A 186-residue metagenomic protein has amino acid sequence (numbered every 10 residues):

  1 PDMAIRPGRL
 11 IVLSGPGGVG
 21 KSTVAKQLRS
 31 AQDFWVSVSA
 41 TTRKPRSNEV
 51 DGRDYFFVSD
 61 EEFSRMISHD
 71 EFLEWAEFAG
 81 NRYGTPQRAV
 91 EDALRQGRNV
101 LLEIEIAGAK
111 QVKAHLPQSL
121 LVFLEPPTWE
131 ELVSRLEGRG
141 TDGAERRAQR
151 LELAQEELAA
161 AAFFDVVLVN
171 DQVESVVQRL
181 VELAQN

Functional and structural regions predicted by a protein language model:
P1-L10: Extreme N-terminal, non-catalytic leader segments that precede Walker-type/kinase nucleotide-binding cores
A4, S134, G138-D142, E156-N186: NTP-dependent small-molecule kinase module
S14-P16: P-loop (Walker A) phosphate-binding loop of NTP-binding proteins
V19: ATP-binding Walker
S22: Walker A/P-loop
R29-S39: Post-Walker A helix-loop "phosphate-sensing" segment adjacent to the P-loop in P-loop NTPases
T41-V100, A107: ATP-dependent small-molecule kinase phosphotransfer cores that center on conserved nucleotide phosphate-binding segments
V100-E105, H115-G138: Conserved phosphate-donor/acceptor-positioning beta-strand/loop module used by diverse small-molecule
